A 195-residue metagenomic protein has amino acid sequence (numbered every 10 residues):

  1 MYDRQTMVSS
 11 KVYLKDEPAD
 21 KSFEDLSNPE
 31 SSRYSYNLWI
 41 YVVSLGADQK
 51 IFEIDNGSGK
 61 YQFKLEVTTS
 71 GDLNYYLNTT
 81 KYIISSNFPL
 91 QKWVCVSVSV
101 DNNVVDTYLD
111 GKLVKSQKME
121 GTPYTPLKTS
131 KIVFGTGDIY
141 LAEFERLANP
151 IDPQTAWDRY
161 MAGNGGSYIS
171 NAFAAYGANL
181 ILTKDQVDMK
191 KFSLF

Functional and structural regions predicted by a protein language model:
M1-F195: Extracellular glycan-associated modules
